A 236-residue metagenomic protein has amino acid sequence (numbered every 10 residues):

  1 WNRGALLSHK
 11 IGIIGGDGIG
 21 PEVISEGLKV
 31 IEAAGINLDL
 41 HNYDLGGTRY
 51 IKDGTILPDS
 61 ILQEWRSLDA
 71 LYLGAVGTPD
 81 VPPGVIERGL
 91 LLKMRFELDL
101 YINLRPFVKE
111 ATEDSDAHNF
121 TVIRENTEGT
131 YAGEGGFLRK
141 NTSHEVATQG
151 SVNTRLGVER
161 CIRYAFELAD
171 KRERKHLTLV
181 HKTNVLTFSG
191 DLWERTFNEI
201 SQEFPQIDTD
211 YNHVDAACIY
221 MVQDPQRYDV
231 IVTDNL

Functional and structural regions predicted by a protein language model:
L7-I11: Extreme N-terminal starter segment of soluble prokaryotic enzymes
G12-A33, T142-D215: Glycine-rich phosphate/diphosphate-binding loop of Rossmann-like nucleotide-binding domains
D17-G20, D69, I123, A165 (+1 more regions): Buried hydrophobic positions in well-ordered alpha/beta secondary-structure cores of metabolic enzymes
N37-S60, I219-M221: N-terminal beta-loop-helix "entrance" segment that forms/cooperates in small-molecule cofactor or anionic ligand
R49, D80, N184-F188, I219-Y220: Short, small-residue-enriched loops and turns at beta-alpha junctions that line or gate enzyme active sites
I51-K140, H144-T148: N-terminal glycine-rich phosphate/adenylate-binding segment common to multiple enzyme folds
E64-D80, Q206-L236: Glycine-rich phosphate-binding loop
